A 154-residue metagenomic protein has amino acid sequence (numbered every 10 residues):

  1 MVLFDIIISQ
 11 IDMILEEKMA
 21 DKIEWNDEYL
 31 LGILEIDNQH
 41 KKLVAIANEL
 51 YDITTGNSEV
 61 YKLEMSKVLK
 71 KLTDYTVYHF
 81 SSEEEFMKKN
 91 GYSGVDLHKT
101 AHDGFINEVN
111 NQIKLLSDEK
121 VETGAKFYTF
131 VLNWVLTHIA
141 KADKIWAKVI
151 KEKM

Functional and structural regions predicted by a protein language model:
I7, I11-M154: Small-residue-biased structural context
